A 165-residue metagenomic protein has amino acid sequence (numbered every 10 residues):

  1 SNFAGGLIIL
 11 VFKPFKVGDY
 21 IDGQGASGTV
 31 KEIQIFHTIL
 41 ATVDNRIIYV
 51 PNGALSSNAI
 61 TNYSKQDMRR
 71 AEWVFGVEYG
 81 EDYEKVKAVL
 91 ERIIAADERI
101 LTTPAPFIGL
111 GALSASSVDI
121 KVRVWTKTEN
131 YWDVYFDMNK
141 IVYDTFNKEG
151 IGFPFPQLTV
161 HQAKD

Functional and structural regions predicted by a protein language model:
S1-I9: Short, structured beta-strand/loop micro-motifs enriched in basic residues and often containing a Trp
I8-T103: Soluble accessory domains appended to multi-pass membrane transport proteins
Y63, V77, E81, E91 (+1 more regions): Solvent-exposed, non-transmembrane regulatory segments of membrane-associated proteins
